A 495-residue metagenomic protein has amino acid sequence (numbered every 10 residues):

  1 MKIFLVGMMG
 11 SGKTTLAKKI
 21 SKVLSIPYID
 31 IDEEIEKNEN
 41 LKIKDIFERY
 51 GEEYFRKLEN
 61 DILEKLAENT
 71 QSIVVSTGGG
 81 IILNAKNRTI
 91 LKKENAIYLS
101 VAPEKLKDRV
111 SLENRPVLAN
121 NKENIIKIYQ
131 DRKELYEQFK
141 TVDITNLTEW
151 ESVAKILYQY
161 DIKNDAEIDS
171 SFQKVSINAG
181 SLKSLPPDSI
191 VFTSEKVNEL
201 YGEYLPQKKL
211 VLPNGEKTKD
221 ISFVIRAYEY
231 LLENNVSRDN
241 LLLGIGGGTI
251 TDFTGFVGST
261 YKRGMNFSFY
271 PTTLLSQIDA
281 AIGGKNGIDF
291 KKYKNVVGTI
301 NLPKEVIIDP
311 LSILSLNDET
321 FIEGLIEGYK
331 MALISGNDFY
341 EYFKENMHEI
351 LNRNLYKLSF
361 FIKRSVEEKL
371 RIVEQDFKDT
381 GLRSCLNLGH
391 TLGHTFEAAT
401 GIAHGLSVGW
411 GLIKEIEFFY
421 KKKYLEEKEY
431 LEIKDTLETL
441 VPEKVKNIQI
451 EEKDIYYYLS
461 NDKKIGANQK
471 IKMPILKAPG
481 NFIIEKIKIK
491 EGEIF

Functional and structural regions predicted by a protein language model:
T14: Walker A/P-loop
V23, D131-E167: NTP-dependent small-molecule kinase module
I31-I81, A85-T89: ATP-dependent small-molecule kinase phosphotransfer cores that center on conserved nucleotide phosphate-binding segments
K93-K133: A glycine- and Lys/Arg-enriched "phosphate-lid" helix/loop adjacent to the NTP-binding pocket of small-molecule kinases
Y160-L241, K330: ATP/NTP phosphate-donor binding region
F256, Y261-H348: A glycine/threonine-rich phosphate-anchoring loop and its flanking beta-alpha core in nucleotide/phosphate-binding
I326-G328, Y424-F495: C-terminal charged capping/lid subdomain of soluble metabolic enzymes
E341, N346-I450: Active-site segments that bind and position negatively charged phosphate/pyrophosphate groups
